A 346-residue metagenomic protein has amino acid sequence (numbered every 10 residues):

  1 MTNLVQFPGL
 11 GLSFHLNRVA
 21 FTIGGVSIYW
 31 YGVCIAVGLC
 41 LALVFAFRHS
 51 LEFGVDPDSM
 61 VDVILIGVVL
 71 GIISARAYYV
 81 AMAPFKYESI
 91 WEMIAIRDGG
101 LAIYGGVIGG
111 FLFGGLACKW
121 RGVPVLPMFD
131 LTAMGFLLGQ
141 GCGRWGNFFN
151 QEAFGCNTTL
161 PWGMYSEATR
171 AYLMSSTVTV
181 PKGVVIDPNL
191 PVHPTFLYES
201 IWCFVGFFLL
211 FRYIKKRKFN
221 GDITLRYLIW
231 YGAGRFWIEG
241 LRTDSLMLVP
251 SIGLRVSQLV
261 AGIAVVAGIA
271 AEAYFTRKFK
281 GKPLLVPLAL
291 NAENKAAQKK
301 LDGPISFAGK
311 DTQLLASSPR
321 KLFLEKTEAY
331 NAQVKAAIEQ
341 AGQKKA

Functional and structural regions predicted by a protein language model:
M1-A346: A feature for loop-to-transmembrane-helix boundaries and adjacent hydrophobic helices in multi-pass integral membrane
